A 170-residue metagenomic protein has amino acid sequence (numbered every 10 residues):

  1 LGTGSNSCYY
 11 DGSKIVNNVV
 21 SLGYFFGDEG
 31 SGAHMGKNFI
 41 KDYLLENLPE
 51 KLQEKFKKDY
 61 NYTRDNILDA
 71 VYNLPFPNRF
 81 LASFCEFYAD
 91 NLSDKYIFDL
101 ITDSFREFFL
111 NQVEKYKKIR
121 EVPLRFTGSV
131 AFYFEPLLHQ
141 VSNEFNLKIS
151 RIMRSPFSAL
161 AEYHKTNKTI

Functional and structural regions predicted by a protein language model:
L1-E54: Phosphate-binding/catalytic loop of phosphoryl-transfer enzymes
I40-I170: ATP-binding/phosphotransfer module of carbohydrate and carboxylate kinases, centering on a glycine-rich
